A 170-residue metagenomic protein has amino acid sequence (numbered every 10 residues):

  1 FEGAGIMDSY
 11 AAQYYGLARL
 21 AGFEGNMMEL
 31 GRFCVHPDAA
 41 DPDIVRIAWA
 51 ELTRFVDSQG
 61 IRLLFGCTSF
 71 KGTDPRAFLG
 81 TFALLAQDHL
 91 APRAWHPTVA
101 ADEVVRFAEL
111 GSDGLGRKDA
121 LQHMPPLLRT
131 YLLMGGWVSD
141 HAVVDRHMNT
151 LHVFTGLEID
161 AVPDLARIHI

Functional and structural regions predicted by a protein language model:
E2-W137, A142-T150, F154: Acyl-donor binding region in acyl/amide transferases
I159-A161: C-terminal domain-tail junction helix/linker
P163-A166: Long, contiguous binding/interaction regions
H169-I170: Conserved small/polar residues in nucleotide/adenosyl-binding loops
